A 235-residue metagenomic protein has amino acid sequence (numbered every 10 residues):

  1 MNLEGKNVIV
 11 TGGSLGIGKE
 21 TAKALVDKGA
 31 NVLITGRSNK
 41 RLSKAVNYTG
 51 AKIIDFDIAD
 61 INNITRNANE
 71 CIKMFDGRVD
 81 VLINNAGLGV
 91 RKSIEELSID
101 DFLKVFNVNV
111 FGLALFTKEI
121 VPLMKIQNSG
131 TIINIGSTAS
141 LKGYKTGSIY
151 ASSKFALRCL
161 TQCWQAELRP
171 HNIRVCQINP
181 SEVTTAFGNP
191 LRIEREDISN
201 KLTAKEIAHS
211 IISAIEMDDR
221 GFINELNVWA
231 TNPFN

Functional and structural regions predicted by a protein language model:
S14-L15: Conserved glycine-rich cofactor-binding loop
F56-N67, I99: The beta1-alpha1 cofactor-binding region of Rossmann-like NAD(H)/NADP(H)-dependent oxidoreductases
S93-I94, D101-L103: Substrate-binding pocket helix/loop in short-chain dehydrogenase/reductase
T117, S153: Active-site helix of classical SDR
S137: Residue(s) in the substrate-gating loop at a strand-loop-helix junction that position the organic substrate next
K142, C163-I173: Active-site-adjacent segment of SDR/Rossmann-fold oxidoreductases
P170-H171, Q177-I178, T185, I193-N235: C-terminal helical subdomain
